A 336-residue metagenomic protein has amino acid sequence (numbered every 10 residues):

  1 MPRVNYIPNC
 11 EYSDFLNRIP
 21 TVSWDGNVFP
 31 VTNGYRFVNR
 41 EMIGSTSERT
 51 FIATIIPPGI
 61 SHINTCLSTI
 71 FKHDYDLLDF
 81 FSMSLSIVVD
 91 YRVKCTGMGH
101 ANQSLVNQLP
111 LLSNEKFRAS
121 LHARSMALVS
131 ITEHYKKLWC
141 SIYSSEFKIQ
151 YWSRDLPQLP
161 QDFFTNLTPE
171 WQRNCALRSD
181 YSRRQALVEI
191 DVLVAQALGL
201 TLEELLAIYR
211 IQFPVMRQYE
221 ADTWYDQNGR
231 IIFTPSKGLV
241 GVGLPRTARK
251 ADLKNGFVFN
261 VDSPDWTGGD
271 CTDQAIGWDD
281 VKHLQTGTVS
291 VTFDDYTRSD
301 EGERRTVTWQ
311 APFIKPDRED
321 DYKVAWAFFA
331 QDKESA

Functional and structural regions predicted by a protein language model:
M1-A336: S-adenosyl-L-methionine
